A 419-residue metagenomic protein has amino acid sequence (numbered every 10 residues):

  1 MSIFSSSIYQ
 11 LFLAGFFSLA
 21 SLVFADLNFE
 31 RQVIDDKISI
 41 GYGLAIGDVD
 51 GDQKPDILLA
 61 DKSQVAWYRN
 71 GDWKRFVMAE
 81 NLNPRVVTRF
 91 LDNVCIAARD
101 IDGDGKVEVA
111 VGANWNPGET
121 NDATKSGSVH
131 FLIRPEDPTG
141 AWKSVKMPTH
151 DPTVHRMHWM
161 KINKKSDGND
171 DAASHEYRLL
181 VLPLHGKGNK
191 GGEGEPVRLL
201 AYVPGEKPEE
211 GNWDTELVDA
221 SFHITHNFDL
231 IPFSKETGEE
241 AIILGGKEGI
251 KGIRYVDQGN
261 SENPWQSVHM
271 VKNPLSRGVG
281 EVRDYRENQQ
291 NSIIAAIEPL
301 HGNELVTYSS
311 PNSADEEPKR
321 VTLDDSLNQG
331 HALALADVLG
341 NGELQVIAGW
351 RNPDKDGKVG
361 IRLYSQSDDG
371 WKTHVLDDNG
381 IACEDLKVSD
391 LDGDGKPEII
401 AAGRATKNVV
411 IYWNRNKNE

Functional and structural regions predicted by a protein language model:
M1-F12: Bacterial N-terminal signal peptides that target proteins for export
Q10-S21: Bacterial N-terminal signal peptides
F24-E419: Beta-propeller-forming repeat regions
